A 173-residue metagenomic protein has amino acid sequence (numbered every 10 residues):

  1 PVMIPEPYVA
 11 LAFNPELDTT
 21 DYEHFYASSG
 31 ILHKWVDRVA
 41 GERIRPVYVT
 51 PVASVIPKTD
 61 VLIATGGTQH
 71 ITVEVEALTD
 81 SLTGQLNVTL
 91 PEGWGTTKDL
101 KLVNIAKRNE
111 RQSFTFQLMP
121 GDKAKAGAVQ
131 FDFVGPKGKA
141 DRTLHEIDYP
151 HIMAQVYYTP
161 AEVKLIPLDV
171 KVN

Functional and structural regions predicted by a protein language model:
P1-V172: Long beta-sheet-rich domains in secretory-pathway and surface-associated proteins
